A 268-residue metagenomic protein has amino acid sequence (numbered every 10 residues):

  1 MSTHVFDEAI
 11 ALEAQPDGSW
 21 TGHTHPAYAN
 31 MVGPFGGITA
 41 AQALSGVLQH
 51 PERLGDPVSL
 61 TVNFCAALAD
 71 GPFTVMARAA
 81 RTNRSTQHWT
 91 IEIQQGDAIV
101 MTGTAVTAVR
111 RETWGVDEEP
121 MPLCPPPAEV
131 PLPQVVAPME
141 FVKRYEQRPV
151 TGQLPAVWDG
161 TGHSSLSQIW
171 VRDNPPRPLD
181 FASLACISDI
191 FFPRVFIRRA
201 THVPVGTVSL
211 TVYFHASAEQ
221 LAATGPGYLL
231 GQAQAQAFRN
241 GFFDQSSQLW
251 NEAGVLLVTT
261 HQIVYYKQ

Functional and structural regions predicted by a protein language model:
M1-Q268: Terminal targeting signals and extreme-terminal segments of soluble enzymes
